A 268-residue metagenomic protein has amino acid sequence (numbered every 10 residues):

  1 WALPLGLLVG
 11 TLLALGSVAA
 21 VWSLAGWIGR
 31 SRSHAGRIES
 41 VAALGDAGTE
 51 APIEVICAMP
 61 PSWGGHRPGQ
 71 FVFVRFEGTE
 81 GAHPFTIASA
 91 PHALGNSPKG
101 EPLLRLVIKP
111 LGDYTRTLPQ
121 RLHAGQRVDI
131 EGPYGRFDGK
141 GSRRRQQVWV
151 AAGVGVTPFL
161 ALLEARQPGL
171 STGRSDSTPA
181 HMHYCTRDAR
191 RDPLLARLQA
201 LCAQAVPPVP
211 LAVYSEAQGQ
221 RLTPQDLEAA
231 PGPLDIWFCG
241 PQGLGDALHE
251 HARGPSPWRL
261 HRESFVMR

Functional and structural regions predicted by a protein language model:
W1-H34, R166: Anionic-ligand-binding alpha/beta catalytic cores of soluble enzymes and soluble regulatory domains that recognize
W1-S17, D113-Q120, P179-R268: Reductase modules of NAD(P)H-dependent flavoproteins
W22-D129, D138, Q147, P179 (+3 more regions): Ferredoxin-reductase
G69, G155, G240-P241: Short, conserved phosphate/pyrophosphate- and ester-handling motifs at nucleotide-, phospho-/glycolipid
V72-R75, H123-A124, E164-G169, R197-L201 (+1 more regions): Short, solvent-exposed amphipathic alpha-helical segments in soluble enzyme and RNA/protein-processing domains
G141-R145, P231-G232: Short helix-loop-beta connector
Q146-V150, D235-W237: Conserved beta-strand elements of the Class I
V156-G173: Histidine-anchored nucleotide/phosphate-binding helix
